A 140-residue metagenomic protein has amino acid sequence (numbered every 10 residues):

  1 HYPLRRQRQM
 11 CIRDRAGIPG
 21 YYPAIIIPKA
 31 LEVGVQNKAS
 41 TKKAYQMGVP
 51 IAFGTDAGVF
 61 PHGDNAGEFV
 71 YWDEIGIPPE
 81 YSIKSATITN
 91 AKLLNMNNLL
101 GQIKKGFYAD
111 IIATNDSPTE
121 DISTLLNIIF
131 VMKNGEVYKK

Functional and structural regions predicted by a protein language model:
H1-D14: Single conserved hydrophobic/aromatic residue that forms the stacking wall/gate of nucleotide- or nucleobase-binding
R13-Y21: Extracytoplasmic and endomembrane cell-envelope/extracellular-matrix remodeling and assembly machinery
Y22-S117: His/Asp/Glu-enriched, well-ordered alpha-helical/loop segment that forms or immediately abuts the divalent-metal
E120: Small/polar (Gly/Ser/Thr/Ala-rich) solvent-exposed segments that form structured loops/beta-strands/short helices used
V131: Short aromatic-centered micro-motifs
